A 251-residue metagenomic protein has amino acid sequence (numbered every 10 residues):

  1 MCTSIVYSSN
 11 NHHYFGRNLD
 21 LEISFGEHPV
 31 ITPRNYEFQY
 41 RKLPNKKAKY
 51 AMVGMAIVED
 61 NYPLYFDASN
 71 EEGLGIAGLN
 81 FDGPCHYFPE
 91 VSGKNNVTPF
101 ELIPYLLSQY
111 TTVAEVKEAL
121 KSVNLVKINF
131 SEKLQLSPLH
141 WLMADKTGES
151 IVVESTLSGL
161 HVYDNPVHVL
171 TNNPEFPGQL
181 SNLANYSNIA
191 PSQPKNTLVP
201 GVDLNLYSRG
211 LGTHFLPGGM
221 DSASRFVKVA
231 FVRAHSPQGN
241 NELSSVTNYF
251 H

Functional and structural regions predicted by a protein language model:
M1-Y14, L136-S137, K146, L170-H251: C-terminus-biased signal that marks the final domain/tail of proteins
T3-K94, K127: A contiguous strand-loop segment
S8-N11, N70-E72, D145-G148, E154-G159: Short acidic-glycine loop/turn motifs at beta-strand connectors
G16-N18, I151-L157, Y163-P166, T171: Short amphipathic beta-strand/extended segments with alternating polar/hydrophobic composition
N18, L79, A144-K146, S155-T156 (+1 more regions): Structured loops at beta-to-helix junctions and adjacent beta-edge loops in soluble globular domains
S24-K42, L160-I189: A short, surface-exposed interaction/processing loop segment used at functional sites
N96-N129, E242-F250: Proteins synthesized as precursors that undergo proteolytic processing into mature forms
V113, K117-V153: Aromatic- and glycine-enriched pocket-lining scaffold segments that form the walls of small-molecule binding clefts
